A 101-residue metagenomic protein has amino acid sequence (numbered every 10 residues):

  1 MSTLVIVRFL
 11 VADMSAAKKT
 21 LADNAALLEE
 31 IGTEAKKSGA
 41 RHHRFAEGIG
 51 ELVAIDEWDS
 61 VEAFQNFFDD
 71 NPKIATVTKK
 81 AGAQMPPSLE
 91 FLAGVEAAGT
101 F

Functional and structural regions predicted by a protein language model:
M1-N71, K80-F101: Short S/T/G/P-rich N-terminal loop/turn motif that feeds into the first structured element of a domain
